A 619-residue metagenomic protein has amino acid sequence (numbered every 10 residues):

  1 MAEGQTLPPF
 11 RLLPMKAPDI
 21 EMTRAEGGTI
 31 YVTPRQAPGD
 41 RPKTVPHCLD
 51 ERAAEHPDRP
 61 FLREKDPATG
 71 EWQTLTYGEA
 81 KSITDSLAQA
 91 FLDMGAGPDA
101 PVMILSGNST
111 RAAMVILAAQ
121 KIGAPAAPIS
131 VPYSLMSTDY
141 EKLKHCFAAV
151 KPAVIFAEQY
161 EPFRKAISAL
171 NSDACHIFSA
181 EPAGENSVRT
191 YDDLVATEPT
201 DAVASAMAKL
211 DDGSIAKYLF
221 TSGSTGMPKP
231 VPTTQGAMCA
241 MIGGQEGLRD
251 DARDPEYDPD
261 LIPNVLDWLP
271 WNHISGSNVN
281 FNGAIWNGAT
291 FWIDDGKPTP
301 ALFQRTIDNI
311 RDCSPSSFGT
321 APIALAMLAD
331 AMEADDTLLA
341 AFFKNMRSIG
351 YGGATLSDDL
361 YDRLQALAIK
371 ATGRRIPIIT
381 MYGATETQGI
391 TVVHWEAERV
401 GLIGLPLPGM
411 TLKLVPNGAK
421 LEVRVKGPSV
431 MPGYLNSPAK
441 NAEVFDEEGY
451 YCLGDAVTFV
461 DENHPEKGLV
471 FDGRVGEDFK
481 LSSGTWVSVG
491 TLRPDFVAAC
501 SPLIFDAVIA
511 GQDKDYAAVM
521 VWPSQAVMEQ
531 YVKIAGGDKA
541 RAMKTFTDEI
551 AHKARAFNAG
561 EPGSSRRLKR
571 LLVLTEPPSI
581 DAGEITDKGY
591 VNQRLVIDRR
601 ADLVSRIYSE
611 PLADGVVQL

Functional and structural regions predicted by a protein language model:
A2-M15, I122-D193: Structural core segment of the AMP-binding/adenylate-forming
A37, D58, L62-M114, S134-K144 (+2 more regions): Conserved AMP-binding/adenylate-forming core of the ANL superfamily
P57-P60, S179, E185-R189, D193-F220 (+2 more regions): Conserved pre-ATP/AMP-binding loop-to-beta segment of ANL
Q73-G78, M207-L210, A216-G243: Conserved AMP-binding A3 loop
K81-L87, A196-V203, D212, V231-Y257: Conserved structural elements of the adenylate-forming
C239-N264, W271-G319, L325-D336: Conserved AMP-binding/adenylation subdomain of ANL enzymes
N287-A289, I307, P315-G319, A329-V400 (+2 more regions): Gly/Ser/Thr-rich phosphate-binding loop
L421-L481, V616: Conserved ATP-binding/catalytic segment of the ANL
